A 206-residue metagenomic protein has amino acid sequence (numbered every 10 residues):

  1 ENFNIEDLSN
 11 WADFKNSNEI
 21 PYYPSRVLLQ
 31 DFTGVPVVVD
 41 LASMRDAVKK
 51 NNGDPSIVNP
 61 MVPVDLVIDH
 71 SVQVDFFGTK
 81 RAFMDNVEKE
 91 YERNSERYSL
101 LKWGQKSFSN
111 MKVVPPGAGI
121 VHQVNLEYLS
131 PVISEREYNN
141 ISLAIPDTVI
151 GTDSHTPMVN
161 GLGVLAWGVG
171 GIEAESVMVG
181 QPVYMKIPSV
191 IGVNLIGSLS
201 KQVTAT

Functional and structural regions predicted by a protein language model:
E1-T206: Fe-S-dependent hydro-lyases/dehydratases of central metabolism
